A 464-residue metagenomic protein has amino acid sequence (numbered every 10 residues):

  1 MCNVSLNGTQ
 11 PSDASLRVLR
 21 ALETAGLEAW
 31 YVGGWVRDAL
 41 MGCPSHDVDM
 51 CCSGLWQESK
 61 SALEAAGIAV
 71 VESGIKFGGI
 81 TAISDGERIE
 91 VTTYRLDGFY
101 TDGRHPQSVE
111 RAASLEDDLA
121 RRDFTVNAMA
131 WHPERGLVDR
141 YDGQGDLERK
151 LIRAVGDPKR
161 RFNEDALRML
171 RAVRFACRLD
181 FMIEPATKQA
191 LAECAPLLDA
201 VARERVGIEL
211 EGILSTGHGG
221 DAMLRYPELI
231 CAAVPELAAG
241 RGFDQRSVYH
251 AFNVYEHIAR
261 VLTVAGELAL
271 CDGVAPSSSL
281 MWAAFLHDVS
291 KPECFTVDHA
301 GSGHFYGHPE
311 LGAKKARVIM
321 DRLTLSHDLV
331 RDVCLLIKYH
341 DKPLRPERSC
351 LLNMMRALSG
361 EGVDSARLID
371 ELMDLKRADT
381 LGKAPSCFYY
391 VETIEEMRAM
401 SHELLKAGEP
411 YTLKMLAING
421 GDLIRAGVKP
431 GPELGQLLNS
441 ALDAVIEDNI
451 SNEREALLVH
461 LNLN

Functional and structural regions predicted by a protein language model:
M1-N464: Catalytic cores of the polymerase beta-like nucleotidyltransferase superfamily and closely associated nucleotide
